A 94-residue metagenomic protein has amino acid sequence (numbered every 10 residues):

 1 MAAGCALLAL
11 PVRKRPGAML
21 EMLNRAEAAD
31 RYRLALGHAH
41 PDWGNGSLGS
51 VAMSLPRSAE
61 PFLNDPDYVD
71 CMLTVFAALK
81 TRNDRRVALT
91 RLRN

Functional and structural regions predicted by a protein language model:
M1, E21-L23, A35, H40 (+2 more regions): Acidic, Ser/Pro/Thr-rich low-complexity regulatory regions and the short amphipathic helical interaction modules they
M1-A26: Short terminal alpha-helical segments
C5-A9, A29, D42, A77 (+2 more regions): Compositionally biased non-globular segments, especially hydrophobic aliphatic-rich helices of signal peptides
L8-G17, R31-A35, A59-P66: Charged, low-complexity interaction regions
V12, L23-L34, S47, K80: Short alpha-helix boundary/capping elements
G17-M22, Y32-A39, R85-R93: Short glycine-rich, low-complexity/disordered patches
L36, H40-P61: Charged/polar low-complexity intrinsically disordered segments, enriched in acidic residues
M53-N94: Amphipathic alpha-helical binding modules
